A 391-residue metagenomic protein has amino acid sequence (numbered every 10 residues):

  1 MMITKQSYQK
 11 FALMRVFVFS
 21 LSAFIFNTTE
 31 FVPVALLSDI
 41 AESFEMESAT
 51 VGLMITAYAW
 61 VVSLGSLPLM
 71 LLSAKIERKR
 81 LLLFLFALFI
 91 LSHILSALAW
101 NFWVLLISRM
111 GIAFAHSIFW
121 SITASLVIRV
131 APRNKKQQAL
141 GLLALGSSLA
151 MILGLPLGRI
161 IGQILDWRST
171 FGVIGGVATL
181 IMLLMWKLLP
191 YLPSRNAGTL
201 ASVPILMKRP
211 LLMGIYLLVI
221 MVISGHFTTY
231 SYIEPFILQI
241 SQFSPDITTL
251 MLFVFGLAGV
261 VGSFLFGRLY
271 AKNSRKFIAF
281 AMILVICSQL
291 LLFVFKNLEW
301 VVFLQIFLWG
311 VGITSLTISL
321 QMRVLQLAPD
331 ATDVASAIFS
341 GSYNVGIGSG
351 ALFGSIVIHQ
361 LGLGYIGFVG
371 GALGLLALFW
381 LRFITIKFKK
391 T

Functional and structural regions predicted by a protein language model:
R15-V51, S66-L69, T229-E234: Extracytoplasmic
E45, E77, L98-V104, A115 (+2 more regions): Helix-breaking motifs and short loop linkers at transmembrane-helix boundaries and internal kinks in secondary membrane
L64-W103: Conserved MFS/SLC helix-loop-helix module at the cytosolic interface between two early adjacent transmembrane helices
S66-E77, G262-S274, I358: Helix-to-loop junctions at the C-terminal end of transmembrane segments in multipass secondary transporters
S92-L95, W103-G111, W300-L308: Paired small-residue
V104, R133-K135, L142-L189, Y232 (+1 more regions): Helix-loop-helix hairpin linking two adjacent transmembrane segments in secondary transporters
S108-G146: Cytoplasmic helix-loop-helix junction between adjacent transmembrane helices in 12-TM secondary transporters
K276-L320: C-terminal transmembrane helical hairpin of 12-TM major facilitator-type secondary transporters
